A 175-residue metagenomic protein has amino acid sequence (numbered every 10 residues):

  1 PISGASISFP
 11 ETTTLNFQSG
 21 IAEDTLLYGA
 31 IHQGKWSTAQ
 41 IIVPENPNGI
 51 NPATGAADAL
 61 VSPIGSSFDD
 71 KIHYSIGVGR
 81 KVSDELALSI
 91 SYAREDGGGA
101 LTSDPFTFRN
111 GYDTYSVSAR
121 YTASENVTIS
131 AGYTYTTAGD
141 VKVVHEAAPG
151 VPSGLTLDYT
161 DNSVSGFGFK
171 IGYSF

Functional and structural regions predicted by a protein language model:
P1-F175: Outer-membrane beta-barrel porins/channels
